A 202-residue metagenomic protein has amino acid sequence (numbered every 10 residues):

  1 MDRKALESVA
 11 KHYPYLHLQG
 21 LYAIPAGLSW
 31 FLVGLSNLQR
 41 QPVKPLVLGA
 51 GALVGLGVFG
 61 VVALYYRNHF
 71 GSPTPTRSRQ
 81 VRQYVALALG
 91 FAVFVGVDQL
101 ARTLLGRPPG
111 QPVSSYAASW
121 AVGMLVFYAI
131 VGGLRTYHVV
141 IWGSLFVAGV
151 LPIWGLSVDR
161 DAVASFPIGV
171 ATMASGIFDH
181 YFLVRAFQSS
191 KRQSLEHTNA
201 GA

Functional and structural regions predicted by a protein language model:
M1-L21, H197-G201: N-terminal juxtamembrane cytosolic/stromal segments of multi-pass membrane proteins
S8-K11, V62-T74, A186-T198: Juxtamembrane membrane-water interface segments of multi-pass membrane proteins, especially cytoplasmic-side
V9-Q19, Q41-G49, G133-S144: Membrane-interface helix-loop-helix junctions at boundaries between adjacent transmembrane segments
Y13, I24-Q39, T136-V150: Long, highly hydrophobic alpha-helical transmembrane signal-anchor segments
I24-L105: Selected alpha-helical membrane-embedding segments in polytopic membrane proteins
V47-L56, P112-G123, A164-G176: Hydrophobic core segments of alpha-helical transmembrane domains in multi-pass membrane proteins
Q83-G149: Membrane-proximal helix-loop-helix units in multi-pass membrane proteins
Y128-A202: Terminal transmembrane helical module of multi-pass membrane proteins
